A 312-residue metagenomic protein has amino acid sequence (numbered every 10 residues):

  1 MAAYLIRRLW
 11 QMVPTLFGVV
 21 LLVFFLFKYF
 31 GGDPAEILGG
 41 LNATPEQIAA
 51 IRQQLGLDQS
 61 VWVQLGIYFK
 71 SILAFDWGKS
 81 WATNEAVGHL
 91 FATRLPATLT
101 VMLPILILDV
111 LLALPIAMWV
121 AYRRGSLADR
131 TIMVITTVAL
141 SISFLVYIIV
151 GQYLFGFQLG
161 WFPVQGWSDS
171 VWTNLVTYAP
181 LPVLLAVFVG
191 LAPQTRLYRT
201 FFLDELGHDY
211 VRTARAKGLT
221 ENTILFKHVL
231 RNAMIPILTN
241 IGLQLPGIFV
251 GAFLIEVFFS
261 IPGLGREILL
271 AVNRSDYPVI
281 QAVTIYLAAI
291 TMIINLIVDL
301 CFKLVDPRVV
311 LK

Functional and structural regions predicted by a protein language model:
A2-A3, L95-A128, F144, V171-K312: Alpha-helical transmembrane segments of integral membrane proteins, especially multi-pass inner/plasma-membrane
A3, R7, G40, A50-Q53 (+10 more regions): Short amphipathic alpha-helical coupling elements at transmembrane boundaries
M12, V20, N42, T137 (+4 more regions): Residue-level recognition of pore/gate-forming positions within transmembrane alpha-helices of multi-pass
T15, R123-R124, A128-F144: Small-residue-rich alpha-helical segments with characteristic i,i+4
T15-G66, L159-Y178: Hydrophobic alpha-helical transmembrane segments of membrane transport/permease proteins and related membrane-embedded
V19, V23-F27, I148, Q152 (+5 more regions): Juxtamembrane/transmembrane-helix interface segments of polytopic membrane transporters
L22-Y29, Q59, Y68-K70, V134-P163 (+2 more regions): Membrane-water interface segments at the C-terminal ends of transmembrane alpha-helices in multi-pass inner-membrane
D58-L114: An internal, D/E-rich "acidic patch" concept
